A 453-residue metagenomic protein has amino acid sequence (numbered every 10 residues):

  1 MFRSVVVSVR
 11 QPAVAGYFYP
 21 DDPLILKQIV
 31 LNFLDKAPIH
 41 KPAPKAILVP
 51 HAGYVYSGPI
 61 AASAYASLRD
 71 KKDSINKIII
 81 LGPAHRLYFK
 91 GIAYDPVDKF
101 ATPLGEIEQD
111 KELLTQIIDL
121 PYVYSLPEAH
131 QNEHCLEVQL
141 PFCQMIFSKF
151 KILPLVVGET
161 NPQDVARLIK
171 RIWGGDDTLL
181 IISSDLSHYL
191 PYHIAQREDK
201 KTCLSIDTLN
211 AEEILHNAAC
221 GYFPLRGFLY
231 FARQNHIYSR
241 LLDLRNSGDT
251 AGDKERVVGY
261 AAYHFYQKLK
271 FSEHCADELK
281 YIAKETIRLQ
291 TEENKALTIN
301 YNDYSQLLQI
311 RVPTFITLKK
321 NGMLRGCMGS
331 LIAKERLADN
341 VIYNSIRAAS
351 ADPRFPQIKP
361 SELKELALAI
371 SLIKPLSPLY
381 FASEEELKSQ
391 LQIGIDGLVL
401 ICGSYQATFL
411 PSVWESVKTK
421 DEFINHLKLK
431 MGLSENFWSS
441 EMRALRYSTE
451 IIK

Functional and structural regions predicted by a protein language model:
F2-Q11, L34, Q267-K284: Polybasic, low-complexity association/targeting segments
S4-A251: Active-site histidine-anchored catalytic micro-motif
P44, E137-L140, Y260, R311-I316: Short glycine-rich loop/turn motifs
I194-Q196, K254, P375-L379: Short glycine/threonine-rich loop-to-helix capping motif typified by GTGT followed within a few residues by an Asp-Pro
H236-S239, E255-A262, E365-A367, I395: Active-site lining segments that contact anionic ligands and/or coordinate catalytic metals
S239-G252, I424-N436: Low-complexity, intrinsically disordered Gly/Pro/Thr-rich segments
R245-L269: Long, Lys/Arg- and hydrophobic-enriched amphipathic alpha-helices
L269-K453: Basic nucleic-acid-binding interfaces
